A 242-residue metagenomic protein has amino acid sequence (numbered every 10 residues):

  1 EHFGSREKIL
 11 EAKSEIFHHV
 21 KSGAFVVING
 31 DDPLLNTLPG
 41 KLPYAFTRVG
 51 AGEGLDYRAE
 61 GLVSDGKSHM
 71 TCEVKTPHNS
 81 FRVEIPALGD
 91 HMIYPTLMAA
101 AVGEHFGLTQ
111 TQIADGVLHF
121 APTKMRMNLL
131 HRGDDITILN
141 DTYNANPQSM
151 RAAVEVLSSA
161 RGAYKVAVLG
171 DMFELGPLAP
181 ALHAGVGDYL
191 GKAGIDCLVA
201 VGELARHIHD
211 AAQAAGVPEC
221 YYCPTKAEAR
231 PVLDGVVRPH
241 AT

Functional and structural regions predicted by a protein language model:
E1-G30, L34-L42, G103, P231 (+1 more regions): Phosphate-binding loop of NTP-binding sites
E1-H2, K8, H18-H19, P33-S80 (+1 more regions): Extended acidic/charged loop-beta regions that coordinate divalent cations and stabilize anionic phosphate/carboxylate
S22, G40-A45, P77-N79, L88-H91 (+1 more regions): ATP-dependent carboxylate-amine ligase
V27, A59, P95-V102: PAPS/PAP-binding and catalytic site of the sulfotransferase fold
I28-G30, G50, L169-G170, G202: Short beta-strand/turn micro-motifs composed of small residues that flank or help shape donor/cofactor-binding pockets
V63-S64, I85-D90: A short, sequence-level motif marking secondary-structure junctions
